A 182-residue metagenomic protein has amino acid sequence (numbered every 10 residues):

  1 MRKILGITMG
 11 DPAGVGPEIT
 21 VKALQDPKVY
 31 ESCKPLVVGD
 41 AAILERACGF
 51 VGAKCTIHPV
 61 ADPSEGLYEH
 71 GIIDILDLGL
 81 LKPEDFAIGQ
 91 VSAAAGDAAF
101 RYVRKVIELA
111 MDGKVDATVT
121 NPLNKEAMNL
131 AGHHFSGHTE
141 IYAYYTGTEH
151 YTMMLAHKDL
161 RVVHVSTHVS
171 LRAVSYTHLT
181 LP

Functional and structural regions predicted by a protein language model:
M1-H138, L179: Contiguous, glycine/small-aliphatic-enriched amphipathic segments in soluble metabolic enzymes
Y30, L130-H157: Short, acidic/small-residue loops that bind anionic groups at enzyme active sites
G71-I73, Y151, L160: Change "...and in nucleic-acid phosphodiester-cleaving endonucleases..." to "...and in nucleic-acid processing enzymes
A110, G132, T146-E149, V169 (+1 more regions): Short, well-ordered alpha-helical segments in soluble proteins
L155-S175: Ligand-binding beta-strand-loop-alpha-helix segment within the catalytic cores of soluble metabolic enzymes
V174, H178-P182: Residue-level detector of conserved catalytic or cofactor/ligand-binding positions in enzyme active sites
